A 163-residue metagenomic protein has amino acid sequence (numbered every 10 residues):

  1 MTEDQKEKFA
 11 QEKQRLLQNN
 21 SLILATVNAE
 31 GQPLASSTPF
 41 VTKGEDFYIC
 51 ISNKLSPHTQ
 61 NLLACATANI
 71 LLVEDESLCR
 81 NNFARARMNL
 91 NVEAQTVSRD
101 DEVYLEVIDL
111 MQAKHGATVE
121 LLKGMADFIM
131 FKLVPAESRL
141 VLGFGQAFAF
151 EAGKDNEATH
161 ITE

Functional and structural regions predicted by a protein language model:
M1-L63: An N-terminal domain-cap segment
K6-F9, L110, T118-E163: C-terminal edge-of-domain segments
N19, A35, K43-E45, L63-T67 (+2 more regions): Short connector loops at helix/strand junctions that flank enzyme active sites, especially segments positioning acidic
T26-V27, T38, T59, S77-N81 (+1 more regions): Catalytic micro-motifs at enzyme active sites that drive phosphoryl/nucleotidyl and oxygen chemistry
Y48-I49, N69, R139: General beta-strand recognition
N53, V73, G143-G145: Surface loops and adjacent helix of pleckstrin homology
P57-A113, P135: Short, structured beta-strand-loop surface elements
